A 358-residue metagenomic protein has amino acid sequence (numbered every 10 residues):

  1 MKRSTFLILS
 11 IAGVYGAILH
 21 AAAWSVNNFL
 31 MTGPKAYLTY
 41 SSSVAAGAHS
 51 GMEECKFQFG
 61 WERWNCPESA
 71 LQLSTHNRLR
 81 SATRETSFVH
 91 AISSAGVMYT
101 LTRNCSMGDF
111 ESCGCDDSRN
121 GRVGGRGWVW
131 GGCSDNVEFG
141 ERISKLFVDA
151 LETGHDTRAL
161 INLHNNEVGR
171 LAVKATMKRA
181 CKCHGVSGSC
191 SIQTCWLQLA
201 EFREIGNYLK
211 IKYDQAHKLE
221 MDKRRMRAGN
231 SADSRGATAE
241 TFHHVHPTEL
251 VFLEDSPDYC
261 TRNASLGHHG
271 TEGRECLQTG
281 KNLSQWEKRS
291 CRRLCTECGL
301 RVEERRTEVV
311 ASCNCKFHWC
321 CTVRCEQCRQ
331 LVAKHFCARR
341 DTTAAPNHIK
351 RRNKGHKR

Functional and structural regions predicted by a protein language model:
M1-A12: Classical eukaryotic N-terminal signal peptides for Sec-dependent ER targeting/secretion, especially the positively
G13-R358: Long, position-biased, composition-driven segments near the start of the mature protein
